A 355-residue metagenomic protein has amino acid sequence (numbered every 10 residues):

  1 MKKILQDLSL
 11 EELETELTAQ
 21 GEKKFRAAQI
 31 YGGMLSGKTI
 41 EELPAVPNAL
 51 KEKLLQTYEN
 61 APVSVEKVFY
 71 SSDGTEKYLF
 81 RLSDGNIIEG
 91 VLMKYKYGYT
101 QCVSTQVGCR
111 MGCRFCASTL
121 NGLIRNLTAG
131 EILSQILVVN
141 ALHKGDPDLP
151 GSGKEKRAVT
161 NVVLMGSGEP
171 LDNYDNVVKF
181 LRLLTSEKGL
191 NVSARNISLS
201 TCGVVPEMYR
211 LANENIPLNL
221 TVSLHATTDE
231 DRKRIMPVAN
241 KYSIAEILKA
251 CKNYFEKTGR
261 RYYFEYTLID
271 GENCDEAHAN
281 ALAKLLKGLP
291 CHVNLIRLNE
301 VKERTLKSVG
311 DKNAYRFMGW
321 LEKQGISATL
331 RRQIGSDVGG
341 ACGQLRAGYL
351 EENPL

Functional and structural regions predicted by a protein language model:
M1-I88, K94, P147-S152, K252-R261 (+1 more regions): Auxiliary Fe-S-binding modules of radical SAM enzymes
L10, R110, V204-P206, D229 (+1 more regions): Alpha-helix N-cap/helix-start and coil->helix boundary motif
S71, S104-T105, S118, S200 (+1 more regions): Short linear Ser/Thr-Pro motifs
E76, I88, Y99-V103, M111 (+1 more regions): Generic beta-strand structural signal
L92-M93, N176: Residue-level structural signal for beta-strand termini and adjacent loop
K94-N140: Canonical Radical SAM [4Fe-4S] cluster-binding loop centered on the CxxxCxxC motif and its immediate flanking residues
A141-P147, E155-A328: Conserved AdoMet/S-adenosylmethionine-binding subsite of the radical SAM
